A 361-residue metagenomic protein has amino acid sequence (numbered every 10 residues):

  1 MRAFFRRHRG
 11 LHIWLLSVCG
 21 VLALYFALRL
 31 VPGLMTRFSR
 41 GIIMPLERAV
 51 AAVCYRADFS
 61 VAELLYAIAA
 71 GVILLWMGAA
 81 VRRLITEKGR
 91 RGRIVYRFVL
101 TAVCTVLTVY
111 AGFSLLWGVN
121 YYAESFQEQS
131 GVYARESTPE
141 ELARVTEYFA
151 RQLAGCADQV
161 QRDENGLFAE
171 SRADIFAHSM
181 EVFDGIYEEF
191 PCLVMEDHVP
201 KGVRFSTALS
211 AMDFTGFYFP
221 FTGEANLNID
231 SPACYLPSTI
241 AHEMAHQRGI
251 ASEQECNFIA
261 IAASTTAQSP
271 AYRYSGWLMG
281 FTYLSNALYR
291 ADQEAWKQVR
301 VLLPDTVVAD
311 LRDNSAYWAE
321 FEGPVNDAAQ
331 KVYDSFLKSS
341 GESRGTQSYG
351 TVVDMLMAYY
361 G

Functional and structural regions predicted by a protein language model:
R2-L16: N-terminal membrane topogenic signal
C19-R83: Membrane-embedded alpha-helical segments of integral membrane proteins
D58, L236-N257, I261-A262: Active-site recognition of the HExxH zinc-binding catalytic motif
I73-A79, G92-Q127: Transmembrane alpha-helices and immediately adjacent membrane-cytoplasm interface residues in multi-pass integral
G118-I186: Membrane-interface segments at or immediately adjacent to transmembrane helices that form the boundary between
E140-V145, F149, A251-W296: Post-HExxH zinc-binding segment in Zn-dependent metallohydrolases
Q161-I229, A233: Auxiliary, metal-adjacent structural segments of Zn-dependent hydrolase domains
D305-G361: Pan-zinc metallopeptidase signature
